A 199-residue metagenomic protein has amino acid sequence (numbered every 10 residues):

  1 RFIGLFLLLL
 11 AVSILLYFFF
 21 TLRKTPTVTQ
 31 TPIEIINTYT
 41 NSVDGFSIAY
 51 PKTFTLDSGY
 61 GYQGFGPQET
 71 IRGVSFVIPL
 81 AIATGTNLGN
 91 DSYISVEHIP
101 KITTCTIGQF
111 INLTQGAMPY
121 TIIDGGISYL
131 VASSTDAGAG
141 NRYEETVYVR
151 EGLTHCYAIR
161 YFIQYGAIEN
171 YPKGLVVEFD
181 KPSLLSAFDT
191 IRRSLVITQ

Functional and structural regions predicted by a protein language model:
R1-A11: N-terminal Sec-pathway targeting helices
L16-V28: Hydrophobic single-pass membrane-insertion segments
V28-G73, P119-I127, L195: N-terminal "mature-domain start" segment
N41, I78, R150-G152: Active-site beta-strand termini and strand-to-loop segments that position acidic
A49-P51, D57, V77-P79, E97-I99 (+3 more regions): A structural detector for beta-sheet-dominated domains
T53-D57, F162-Q199: Surface-exposed amphipathic alpha-helical segments
F65-L88: Short, surface-exposed polybasic-and-hydrophobic patches located at secondary-structure transitions
N87-N170: Signature of long, low-cysteine stretches enriched in small and polar/charged residues
